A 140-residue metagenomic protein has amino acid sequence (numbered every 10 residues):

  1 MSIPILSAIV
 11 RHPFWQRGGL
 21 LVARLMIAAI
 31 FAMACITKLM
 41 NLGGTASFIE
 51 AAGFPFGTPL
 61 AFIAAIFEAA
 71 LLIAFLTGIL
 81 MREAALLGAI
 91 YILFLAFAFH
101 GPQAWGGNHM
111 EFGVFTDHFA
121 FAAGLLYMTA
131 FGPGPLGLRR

Functional and structural regions predicted by a protein language model:
M1-M40, T58-I66, A70, L76-R140: Extended, low-polarity transmembrane helix blocks
L42-P55, R82: Short juxtamembrane and helix-loop transition motifs at transmembrane-helix boundaries in membrane proteins
